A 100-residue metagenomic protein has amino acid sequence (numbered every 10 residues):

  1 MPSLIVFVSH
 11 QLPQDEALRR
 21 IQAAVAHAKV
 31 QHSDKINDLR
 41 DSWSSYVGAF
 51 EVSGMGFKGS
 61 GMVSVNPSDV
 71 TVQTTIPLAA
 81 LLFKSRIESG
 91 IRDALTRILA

Functional and structural regions predicted by a protein language model:
M1-R20, A24-L39: Terminal, regulation- and interaction-focused segments at domain boundaries
D41-W43, V65: Generic beta-strand structural signal
Y46-G48, V70: Hydrophobic residues embedded in beta-strands of well-ordered beta-sheets
G48-G54: Short beta-strand segments that buttress and anchor functional surface loops
G54, R97-I98: Eukaryotic endomembrane contact-site and trafficking scaffolds
M55-K58, I87-S89: Amphipathic hydrophobic-ligand
G59-S64: Hydrophobic/aromatic beta-strand elements that line small-molecule binding cavities or substrate pockets in beta-rich
V65-R97: C-terminal structural segments of small proteins and small subunits
